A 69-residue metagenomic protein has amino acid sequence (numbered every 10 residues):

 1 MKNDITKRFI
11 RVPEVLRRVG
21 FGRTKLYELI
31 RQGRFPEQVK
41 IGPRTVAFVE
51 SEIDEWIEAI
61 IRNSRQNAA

Functional and structural regions predicted by a protein language model:
M1-K25, Q32, E52-N63: Polyanion-binding surface elements
R8, G42-R44: A generic structural signal for short beta-strands and their flanking turns/coil linkers
Q38-K40: Beta-hairpin "wing" of winged helix-turn-helix
T45-V49: Minor-groove-contacting beta-hairpin "wing" of winged helix-turn-helix DNA-binding domains
N67-A69: Short, intrinsically disordered, low-complexity terminal/loop segments
